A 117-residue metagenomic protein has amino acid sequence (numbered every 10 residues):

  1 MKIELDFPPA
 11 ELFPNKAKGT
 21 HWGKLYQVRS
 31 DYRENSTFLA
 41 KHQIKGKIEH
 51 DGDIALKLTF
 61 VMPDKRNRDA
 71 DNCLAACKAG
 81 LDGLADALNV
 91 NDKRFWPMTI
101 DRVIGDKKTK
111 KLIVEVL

Functional and structural regions predicted by a protein language model:
M1-L117: Catalytic phosphate/metal-binding cores of nucleic-acid and nucleotide-processing enzymes, i.e., regions that mediate
